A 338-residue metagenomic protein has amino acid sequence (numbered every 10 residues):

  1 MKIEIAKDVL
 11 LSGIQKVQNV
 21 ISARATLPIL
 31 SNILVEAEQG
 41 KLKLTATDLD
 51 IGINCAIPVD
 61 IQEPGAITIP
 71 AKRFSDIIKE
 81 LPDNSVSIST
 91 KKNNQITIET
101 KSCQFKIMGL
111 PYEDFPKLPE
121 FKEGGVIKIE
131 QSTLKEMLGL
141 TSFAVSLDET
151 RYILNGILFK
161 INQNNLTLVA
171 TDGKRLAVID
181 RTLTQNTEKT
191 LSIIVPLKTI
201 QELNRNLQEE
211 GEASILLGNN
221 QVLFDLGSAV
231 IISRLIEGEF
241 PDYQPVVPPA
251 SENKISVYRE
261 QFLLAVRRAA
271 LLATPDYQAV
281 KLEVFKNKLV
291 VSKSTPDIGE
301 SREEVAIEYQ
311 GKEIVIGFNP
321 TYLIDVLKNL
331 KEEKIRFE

Functional and structural regions predicted by a protein language model:
M1-E338: Structural preference for solvent-exposed beta-strand-turn elements and adjacent flexible terminal/loop segments within
